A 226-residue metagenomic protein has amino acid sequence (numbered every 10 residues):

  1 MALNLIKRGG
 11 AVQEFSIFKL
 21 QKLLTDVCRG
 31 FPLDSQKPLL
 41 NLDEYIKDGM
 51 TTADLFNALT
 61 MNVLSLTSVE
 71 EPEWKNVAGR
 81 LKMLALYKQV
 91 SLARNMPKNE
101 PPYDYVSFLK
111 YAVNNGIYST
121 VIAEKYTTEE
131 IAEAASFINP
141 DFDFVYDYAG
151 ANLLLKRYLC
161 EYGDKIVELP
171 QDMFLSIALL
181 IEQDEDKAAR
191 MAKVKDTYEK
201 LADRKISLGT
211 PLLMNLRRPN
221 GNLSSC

Functional and structural regions predicted by a protein language model:
M1-C226: Extended catalytic cores of very large enzyme megasubunits
